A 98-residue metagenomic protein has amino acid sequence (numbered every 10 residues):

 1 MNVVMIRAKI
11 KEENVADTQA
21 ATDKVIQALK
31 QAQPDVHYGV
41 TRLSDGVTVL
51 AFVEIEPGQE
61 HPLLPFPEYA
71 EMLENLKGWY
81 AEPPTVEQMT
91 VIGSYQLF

Functional and structural regions predicted by a protein language model:
N2-K9, H37-P67: Short, well-ordered beta-strand segments in beta-rich or mixed alpha/beta enzyme and ligand-binding folds
K9, G78-W79, V91: Residue-level preference for alpha-helix termini and adjacent loops
K9-A20: Short, surface-exposed ligand-recognition loops at beta-strand->loop->(often short) alpha-helix junctions that present
N14, V25, V47: Short phosphate-engaging motifs
N14-A16, Q59-E60, S94: Residue-level signal for secondary-structure boundary sites
K24-H37, E54-E87: An amphipathic, aromatic/His-enriched active-site/gating alpha helix that lines ligand/cofactor pockets
V40-T41, Q88-V91: Hydrophobic/anchoring residues in structured secondary elements
T90-F98: Short, low-order "capping/linker" segments at domain edges
